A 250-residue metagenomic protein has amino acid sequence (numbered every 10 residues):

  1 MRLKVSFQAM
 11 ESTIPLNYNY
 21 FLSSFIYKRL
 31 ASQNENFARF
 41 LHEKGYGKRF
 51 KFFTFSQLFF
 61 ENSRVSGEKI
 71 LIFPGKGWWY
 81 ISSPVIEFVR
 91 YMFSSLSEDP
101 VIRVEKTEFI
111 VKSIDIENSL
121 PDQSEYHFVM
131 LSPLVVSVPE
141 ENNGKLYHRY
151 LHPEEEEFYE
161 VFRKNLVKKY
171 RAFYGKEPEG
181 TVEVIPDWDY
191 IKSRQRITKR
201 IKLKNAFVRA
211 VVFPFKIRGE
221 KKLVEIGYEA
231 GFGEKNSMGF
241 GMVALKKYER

Functional and structural regions predicted by a protein language model:
M1-R250: RNA-interacting cores
